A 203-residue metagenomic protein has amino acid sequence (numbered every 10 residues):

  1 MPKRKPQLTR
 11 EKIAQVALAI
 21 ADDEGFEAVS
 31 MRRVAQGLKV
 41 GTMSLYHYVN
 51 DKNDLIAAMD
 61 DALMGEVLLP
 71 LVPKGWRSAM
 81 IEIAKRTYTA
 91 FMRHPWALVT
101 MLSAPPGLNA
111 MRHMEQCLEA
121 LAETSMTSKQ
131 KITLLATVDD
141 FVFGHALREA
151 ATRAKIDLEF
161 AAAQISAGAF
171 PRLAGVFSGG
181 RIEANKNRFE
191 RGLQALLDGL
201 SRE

Functional and structural regions predicted by a protein language model:
M1-V40, V49-A57, N187: Basic, helix-initiating cap at the start of DNA-binding domains
Y48-V49, L134: Residues in the recognition helix of alpha-helical DNA-binding motifs
D61-E66: Short, basic, alpha-helical segments at the C-terminal edge of helix-turn-helix-like DNA-binding modules
L68-M111, S128, V138: Hydrophobic alpha-helical connector segments
H113-Q164, L200-E203: Hydrophobic alpha-helical bundle segments that form small-molecule/ligand-binding pockets
K155-E203: C-terminal peripheral helix-coil segments that are non-catalytic and often amphipathic
